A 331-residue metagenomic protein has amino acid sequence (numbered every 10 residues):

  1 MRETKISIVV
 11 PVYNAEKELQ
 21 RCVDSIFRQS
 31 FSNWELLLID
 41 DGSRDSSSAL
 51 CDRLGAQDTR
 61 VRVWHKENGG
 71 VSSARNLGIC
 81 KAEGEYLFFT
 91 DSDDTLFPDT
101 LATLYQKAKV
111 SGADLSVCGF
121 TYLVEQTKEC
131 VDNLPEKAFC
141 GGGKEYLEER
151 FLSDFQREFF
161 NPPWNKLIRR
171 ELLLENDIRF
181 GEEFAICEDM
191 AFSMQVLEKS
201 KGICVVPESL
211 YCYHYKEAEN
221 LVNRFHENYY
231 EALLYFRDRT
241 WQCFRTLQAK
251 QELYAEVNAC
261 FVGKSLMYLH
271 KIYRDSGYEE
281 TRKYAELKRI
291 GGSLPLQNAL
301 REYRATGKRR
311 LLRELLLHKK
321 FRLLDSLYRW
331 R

Functional and structural regions predicted by a protein language model:
M1-F27: N-proximal low-complexity "stem/linker" segments adjacent to membrane-targeting elements
K17-Q20, D45-R53, R60, T95 (+1 more regions): Acidic helix N-cap motif at the loop->helix transition within catalytic regions of sugar-transfer enzymes
S25, S32, D40-L50, E67: A conserved acidic beta->alpha catalytic loop
K66-A82: Glycine-rich, basic loop-to-helix element that forms the pyrophosphate-binding segment of sugar-nucleotide handling
V71, S92-V206, Y211-N228, A249: Donor-binding/catalytic cores of nucleotide-activated saccharide and glycerol-phosphate transferases/polymerases
L87: Short aromatic/hydrophobic "clamp" motif used to bind/position activated sugar donors
E208-E217, N223-Q251, M267, K271-L296: Catalytic core of nucleotide-sugar-dependent glycosyltransferases
R274-R331: Membrane-interface aromatic/basic loop that binds lipid-linked glycans or pyrophosphate carriers, typified by
